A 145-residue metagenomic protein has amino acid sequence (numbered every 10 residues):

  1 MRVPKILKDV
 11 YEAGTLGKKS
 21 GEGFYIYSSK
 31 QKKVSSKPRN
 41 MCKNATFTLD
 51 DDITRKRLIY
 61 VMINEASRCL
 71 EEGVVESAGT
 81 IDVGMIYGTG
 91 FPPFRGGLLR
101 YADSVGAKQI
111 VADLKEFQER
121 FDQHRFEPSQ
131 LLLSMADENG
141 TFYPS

Functional and structural regions predicted by a protein language model:
M1-S145: N-terminal glycine-rich phosphate-binding loop for ADP-containing cofactors
